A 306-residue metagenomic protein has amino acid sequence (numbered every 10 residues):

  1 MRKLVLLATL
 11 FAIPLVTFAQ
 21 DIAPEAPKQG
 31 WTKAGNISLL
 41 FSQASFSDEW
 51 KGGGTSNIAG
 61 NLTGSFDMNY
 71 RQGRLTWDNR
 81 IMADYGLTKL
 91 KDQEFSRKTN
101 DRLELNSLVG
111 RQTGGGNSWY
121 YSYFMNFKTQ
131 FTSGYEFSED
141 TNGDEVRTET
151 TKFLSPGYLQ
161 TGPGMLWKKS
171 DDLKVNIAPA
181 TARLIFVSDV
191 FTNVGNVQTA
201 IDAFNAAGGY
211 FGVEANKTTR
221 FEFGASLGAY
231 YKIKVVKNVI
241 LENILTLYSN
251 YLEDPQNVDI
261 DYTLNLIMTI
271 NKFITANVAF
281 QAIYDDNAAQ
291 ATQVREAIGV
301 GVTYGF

Functional and structural regions predicted by a protein language model:
G35-I37, N79, Y121-M125, P163 (+3 more regions): Membrane-embedded beta-strand positions of outer-membrane beta-barrel proteins
L39-S45, Q72-R74, A83-K89, M125-S133 (+5 more regions): Transmembrane beta-strands of outer-membrane beta-barrel pores
E49-G54, K89-S96, D144-T151, F211-K217 (+2 more regions): Extracellular loop and loop/strand-boundary signature of outer-membrane beta-barrel proteins
G53-I58, E94-D101, T151-S155, K217-F221 (+2 more regions): Replace "Gram-negative outer membrane beta-barrel proteins" with "bacterial and organellar outer membrane beta-barrel
F66-Q72, S107, R111-T113, W167 (+4 more regions): Residue-level signature of outer-membrane beta-barrel architecture
L75-W77, G116-Y121, D172-V175, N238-L241 (+1 more regions): Repeated loop/turn-to-beta-strand initiation elements of outer-membrane beta-barrel proteins
K98-E222: Outer-membrane pore/translocation modules
V294-F306: Outer-membrane beta-barrel "beta-signal"
